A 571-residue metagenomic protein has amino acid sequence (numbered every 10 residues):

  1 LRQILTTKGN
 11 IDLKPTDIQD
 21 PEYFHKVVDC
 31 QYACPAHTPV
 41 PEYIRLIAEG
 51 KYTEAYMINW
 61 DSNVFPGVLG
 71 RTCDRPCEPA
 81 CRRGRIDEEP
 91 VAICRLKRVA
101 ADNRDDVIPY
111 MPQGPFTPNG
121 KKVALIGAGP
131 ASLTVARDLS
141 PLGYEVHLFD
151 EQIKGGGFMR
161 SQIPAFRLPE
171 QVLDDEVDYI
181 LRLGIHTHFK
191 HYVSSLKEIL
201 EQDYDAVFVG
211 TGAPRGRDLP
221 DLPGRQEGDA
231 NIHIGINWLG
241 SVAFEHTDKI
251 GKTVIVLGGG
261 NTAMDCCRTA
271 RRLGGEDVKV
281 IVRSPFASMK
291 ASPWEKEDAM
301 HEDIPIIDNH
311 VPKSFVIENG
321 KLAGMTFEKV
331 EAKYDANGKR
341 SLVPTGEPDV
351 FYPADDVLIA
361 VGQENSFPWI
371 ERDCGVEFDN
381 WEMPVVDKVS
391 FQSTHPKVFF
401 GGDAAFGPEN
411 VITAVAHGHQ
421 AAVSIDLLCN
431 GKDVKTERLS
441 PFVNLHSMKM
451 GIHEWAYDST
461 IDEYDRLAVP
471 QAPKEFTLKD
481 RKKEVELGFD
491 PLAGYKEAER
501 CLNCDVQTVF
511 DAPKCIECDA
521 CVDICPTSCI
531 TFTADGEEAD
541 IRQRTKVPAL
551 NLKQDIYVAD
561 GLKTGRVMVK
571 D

Functional and structural regions predicted by a protein language model:
L1-G9, V28-E49, G70-A100, H147 (+6 more regions): Iron-sulfur cluster-binding cysteine motifs and their immediate structural context in ferredoxin-like electron-transfer
L13-A33, Y56-R75, I108-A124, R160-S161 (+7 more regions): Ferredoxin-like iron-sulfur electron-transfer modules
I47, T117, K122-I126, D174-P220 (+5 more regions): Feature captures the FAD/FMN-dependent oxidoreductase FAD-binding
A100-T117, D175-K197, G216-L273, F378-T394 (+1 more regions): Glycine-rich dinucleotide-binding loop and its adjacent helix/turn
K122-V146, T262-R271: N-terminal Rossmann-like FAD-binding beta1-loop-alpha1 element of flavoenzymes
E145-L183, T187-H188, G240, C267-S314 (+2 more regions): Rossmann-like dinucleotide-binding cores of NAD(P)H-dependent redox enzymes
E227-G251, D335-P408, A534: FAD-site-proximal beta/loop scaffold in flavoenzymes
C266, A404-C429: A conserved FAD-binding loop/helix module that cradles the flavin
